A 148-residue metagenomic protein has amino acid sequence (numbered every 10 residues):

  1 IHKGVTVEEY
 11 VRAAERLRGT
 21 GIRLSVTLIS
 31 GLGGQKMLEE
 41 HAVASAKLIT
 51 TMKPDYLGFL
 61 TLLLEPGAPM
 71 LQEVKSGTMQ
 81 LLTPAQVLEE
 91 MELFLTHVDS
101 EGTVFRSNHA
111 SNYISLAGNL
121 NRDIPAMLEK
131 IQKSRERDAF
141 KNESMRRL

Functional and structural regions predicted by a protein language model:
I1-G21, G31-M52, Q72-A85: Conserved non-cysteine loop/helix-boundary elements of the Radical SAM core domain that shape
L28-G31, T61: Short glycine/proline-centered loop/turn elements that form peptide/ligand docking sites
K47-L148: Auxiliary Fe-S-binding modules of radical SAM enzymes
